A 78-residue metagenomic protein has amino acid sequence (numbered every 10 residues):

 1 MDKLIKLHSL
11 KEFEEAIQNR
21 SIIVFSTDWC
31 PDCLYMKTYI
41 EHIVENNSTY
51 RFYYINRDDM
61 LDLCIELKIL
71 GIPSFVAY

Functional and structural regions predicted by a protein language model:
M1-S21: N-terminal leader/targeting and pre-domain segments
L4-H8, F25-S26, K37-D62: Thiol-based oxidoreductase modules, predominantly thioredoxin-like and allied folds used for disulfide exchange
E14, D62-I65: Short conserved loop adjoining the S-adenosyl-L-methionine
N19-S21, G71-S74: Core residues of folded domains in eukaryotic genome-function proteins
S26-W29, G71: Short pre-active-site segment immediately N-terminal to redox-active cysteine/selenocysteine motifs in thiol-based
P31-L34, V76: Cys/His/Pro-rich metal-binding microdomains
I40, P73-Y78: A short, hydrophobic beta-strand/beta-hairpin element that forms part of a small beta-sheet core
C64-I72: Thiol/disulfide oxidoreductase modules built on the thioredoxin-like
